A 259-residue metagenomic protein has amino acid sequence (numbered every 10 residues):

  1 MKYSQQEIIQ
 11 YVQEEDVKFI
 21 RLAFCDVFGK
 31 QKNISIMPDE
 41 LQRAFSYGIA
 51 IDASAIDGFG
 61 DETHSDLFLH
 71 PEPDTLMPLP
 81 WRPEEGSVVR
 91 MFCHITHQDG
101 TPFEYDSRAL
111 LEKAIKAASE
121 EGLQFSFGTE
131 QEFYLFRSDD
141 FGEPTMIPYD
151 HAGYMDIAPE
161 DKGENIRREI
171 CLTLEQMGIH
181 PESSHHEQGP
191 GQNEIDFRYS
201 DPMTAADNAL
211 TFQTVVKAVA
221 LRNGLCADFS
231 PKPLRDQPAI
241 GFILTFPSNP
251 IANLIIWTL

Functional and structural regions predicted by a protein language model:
M1-S183, A205: ATP/Mg2+-dependent ligation/transfer catalytic cores
K2, Q6, R108, E164 (+4 more regions): Conserved structured core elements
D39, I49-D52, Y199-S200, R222-G224 (+1 more regions): Short, charged/polar low-complexity linear motifs in solvent-exposed/disordered segments
M91-H97, N193-S200, F246: Short, hydrophobic beta-strand segments
G128-R137, P144-M146, M177-F197, A227-T245: Core alpha/beta catalytic barrel or barrel-like domain that forms the active/cofactor pocket in diverse metabolic
A205-L259: Acidic, glycine-rich loop-and-beta core segments that form the ion-binding/anion-interacting portion of active sites
